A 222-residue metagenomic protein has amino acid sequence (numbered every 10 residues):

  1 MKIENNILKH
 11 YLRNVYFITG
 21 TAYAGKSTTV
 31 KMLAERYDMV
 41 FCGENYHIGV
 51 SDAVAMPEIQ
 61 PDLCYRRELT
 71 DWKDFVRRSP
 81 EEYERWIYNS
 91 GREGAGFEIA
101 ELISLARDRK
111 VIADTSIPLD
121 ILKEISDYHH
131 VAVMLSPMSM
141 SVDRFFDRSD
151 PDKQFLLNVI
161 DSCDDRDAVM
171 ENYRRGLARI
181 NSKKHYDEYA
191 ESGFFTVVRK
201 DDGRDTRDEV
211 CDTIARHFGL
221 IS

Functional and structural regions predicted by a protein language model:
M1-H10: Pre-Walker A adenine-sensing motif
I3, L177-S222: NTP-dependent small-molecule kinase module
I18: Hydrophobic anchor at the beta1->P-loop junction of P-loop NTPases
T21: P-loop (Walker A) phosphate-binding loop of NTP-binding proteins
G25: Conserved glycine(s) of the Walker
Y37-M56: Short beta-strand-centered segment that lines the nucleotide-binding/catalytic pocket of NTP-utilizing
V50-K110, I117: ATP-dependent small-molecule kinase phosphotransfer cores that center on conserved nucleotide phosphate-binding segments
S126-D164: Conserved phosphate-donor/acceptor-positioning beta-strand/loop module used by diverse small-molecule
